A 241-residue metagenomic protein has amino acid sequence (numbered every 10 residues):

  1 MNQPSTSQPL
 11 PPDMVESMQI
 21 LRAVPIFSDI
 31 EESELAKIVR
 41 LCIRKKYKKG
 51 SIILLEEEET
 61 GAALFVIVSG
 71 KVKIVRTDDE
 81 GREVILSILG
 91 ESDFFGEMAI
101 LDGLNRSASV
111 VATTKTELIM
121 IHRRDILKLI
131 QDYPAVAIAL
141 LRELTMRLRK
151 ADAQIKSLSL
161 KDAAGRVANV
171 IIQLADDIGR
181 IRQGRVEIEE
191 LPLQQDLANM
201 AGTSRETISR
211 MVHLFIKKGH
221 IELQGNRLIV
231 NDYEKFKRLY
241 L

Functional and structural regions predicted by a protein language model:
M1-K49, A99-I100: Cyclic nucleotide-binding regulatory module and flanking cytosolic helices
I26, S51-K115: Cyclic nucleotide-binding regulatory domains
D29, I88, M120, L191 (+1 more regions): Short aromatic/basic micro-patch
L35, I126-L127, F236: A generic structural signal for short hydrophobic patches within well-formed alpha-helices
S87-R149: Cyclic-nucleotide recognition modules
T113, Q131-M200: Polybasic "coupling" helices that flank or enter modular domains
A163, L174-L241: Phosphate-/nucleic-acid-contacting segments
